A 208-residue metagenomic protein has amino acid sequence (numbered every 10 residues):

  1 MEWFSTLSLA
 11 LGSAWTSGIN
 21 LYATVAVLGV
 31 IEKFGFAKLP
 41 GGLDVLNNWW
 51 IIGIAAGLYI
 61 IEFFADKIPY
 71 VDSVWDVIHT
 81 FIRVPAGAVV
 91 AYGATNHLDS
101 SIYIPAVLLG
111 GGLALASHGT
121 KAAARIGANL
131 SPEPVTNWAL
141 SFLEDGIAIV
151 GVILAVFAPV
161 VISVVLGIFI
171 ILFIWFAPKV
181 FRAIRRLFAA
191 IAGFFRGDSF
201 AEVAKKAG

Functional and structural regions predicted by a protein language model:
M1-S5, I31-W49, V90-A106, A155-S163: Helix-coil boundary and interhelical linker segments in multi-pass alpha-helical membrane proteins
T6, I102-I104, L108, A128-L140: The feature identifies polytopic integral membrane transport proteins across all domains of life
G12, V89-T95, K121-A128, S141 (+1 more regions): Generic transmembrane alpha-helix signature in multi-pass membrane proteins, especially transporters/channels
L43-W50, T95-Y103, A122-E133, F181-F195: A cytosolic-side transmembrane-helix exit/cap motif
A55-A65, G110-K121, L172-P178: Alpha-helical transmembrane segments of multi-pass membrane proteins
I60-S73, A122-N129: C-terminal ends of transmembrane helices
S73-P85, V107, W138: Cytoplasmic-side transmembrane-helix entry/capping segments in multi-pass membrane proteins
P85-A94, Y103-A123, G146: Mid-bilayer segments of alpha-helical transmembrane spans in multi-pass integral membrane proteins that mediate
